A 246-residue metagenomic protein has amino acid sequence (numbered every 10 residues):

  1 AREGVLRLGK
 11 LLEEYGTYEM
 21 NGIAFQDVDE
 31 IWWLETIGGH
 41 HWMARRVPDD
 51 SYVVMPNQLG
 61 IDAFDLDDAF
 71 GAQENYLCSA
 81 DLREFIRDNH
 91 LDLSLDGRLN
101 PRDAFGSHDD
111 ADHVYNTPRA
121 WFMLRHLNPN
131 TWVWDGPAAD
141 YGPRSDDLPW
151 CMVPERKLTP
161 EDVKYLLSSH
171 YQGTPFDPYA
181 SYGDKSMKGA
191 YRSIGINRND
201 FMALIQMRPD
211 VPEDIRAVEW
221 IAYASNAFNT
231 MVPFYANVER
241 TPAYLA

Functional and structural regions predicted by a protein language model:
V5, G9, G16, M20-N21 (+3 more regions): C-terminus-biased signal that marks the final domain/tail of proteins
Q26-F64: A cross-kingdom feature marking charged/low-complexity
